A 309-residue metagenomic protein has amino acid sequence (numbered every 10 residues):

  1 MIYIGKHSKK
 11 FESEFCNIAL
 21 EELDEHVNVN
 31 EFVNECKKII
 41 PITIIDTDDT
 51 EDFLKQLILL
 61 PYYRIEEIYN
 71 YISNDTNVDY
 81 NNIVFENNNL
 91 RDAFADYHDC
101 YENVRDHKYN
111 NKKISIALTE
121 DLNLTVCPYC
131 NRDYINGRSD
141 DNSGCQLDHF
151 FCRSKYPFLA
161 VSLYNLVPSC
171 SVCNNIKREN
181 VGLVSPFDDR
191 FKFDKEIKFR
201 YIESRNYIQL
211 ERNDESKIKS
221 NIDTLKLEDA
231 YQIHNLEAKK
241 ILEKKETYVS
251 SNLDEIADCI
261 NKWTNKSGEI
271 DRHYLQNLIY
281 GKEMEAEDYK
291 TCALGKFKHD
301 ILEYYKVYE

Functional and structural regions predicted by a protein language model:
M1-N110: N-terminal accessory alpha/beta regions
I2-K38, S216-E309: C-terminal, charged low-complexity interaction regions
E102-S115, D148-K155: Short Cys/His-rich Zn2+-coordinating modules
K113-L124, R153-L163: Short, charged/polar micro-motifs that form catalytic or ligand-binding hotspots
I116-G144, C170-C173: Short cysteine-rich loop/turn motifs with clustered Cys
R132-N165, E179-S185, D189-I197: Histidine-centered nuclease catalytic patch
R153, S169-I176: Short hydrophobic alpha-helical module
I176-D229: Domain-level detector of nuclease and nuclease-like folds in predominantly extracellular/periplasmic contexts
